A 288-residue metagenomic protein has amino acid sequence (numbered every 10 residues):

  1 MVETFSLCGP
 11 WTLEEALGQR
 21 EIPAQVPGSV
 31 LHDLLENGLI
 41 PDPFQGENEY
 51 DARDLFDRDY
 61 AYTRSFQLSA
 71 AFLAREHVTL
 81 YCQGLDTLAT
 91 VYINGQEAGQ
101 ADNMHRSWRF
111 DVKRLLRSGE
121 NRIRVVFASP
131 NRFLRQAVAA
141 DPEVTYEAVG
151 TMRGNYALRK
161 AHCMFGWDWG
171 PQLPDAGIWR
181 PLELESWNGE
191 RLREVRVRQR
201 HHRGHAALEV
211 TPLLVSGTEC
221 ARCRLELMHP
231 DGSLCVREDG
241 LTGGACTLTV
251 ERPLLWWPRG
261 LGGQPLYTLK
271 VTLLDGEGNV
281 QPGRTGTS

Functional and structural regions predicted by a protein language model:
M1-S288: Secreted/periplasmic carbohydrate-active enzymes, especially glycoside hydrolases
